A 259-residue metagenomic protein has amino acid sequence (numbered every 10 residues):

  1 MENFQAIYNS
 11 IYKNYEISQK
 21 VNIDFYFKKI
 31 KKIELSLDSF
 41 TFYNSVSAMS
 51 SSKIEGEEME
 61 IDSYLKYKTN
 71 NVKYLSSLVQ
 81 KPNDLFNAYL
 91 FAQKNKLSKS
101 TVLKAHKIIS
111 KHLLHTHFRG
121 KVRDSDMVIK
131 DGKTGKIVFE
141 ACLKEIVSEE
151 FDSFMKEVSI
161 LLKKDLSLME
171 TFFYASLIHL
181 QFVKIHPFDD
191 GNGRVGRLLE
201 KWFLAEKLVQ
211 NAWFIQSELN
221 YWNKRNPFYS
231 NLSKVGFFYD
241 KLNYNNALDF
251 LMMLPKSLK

Functional and structural regions predicted by a protein language model:
M1-K259: FIC/Doc superfamily catalytic core
